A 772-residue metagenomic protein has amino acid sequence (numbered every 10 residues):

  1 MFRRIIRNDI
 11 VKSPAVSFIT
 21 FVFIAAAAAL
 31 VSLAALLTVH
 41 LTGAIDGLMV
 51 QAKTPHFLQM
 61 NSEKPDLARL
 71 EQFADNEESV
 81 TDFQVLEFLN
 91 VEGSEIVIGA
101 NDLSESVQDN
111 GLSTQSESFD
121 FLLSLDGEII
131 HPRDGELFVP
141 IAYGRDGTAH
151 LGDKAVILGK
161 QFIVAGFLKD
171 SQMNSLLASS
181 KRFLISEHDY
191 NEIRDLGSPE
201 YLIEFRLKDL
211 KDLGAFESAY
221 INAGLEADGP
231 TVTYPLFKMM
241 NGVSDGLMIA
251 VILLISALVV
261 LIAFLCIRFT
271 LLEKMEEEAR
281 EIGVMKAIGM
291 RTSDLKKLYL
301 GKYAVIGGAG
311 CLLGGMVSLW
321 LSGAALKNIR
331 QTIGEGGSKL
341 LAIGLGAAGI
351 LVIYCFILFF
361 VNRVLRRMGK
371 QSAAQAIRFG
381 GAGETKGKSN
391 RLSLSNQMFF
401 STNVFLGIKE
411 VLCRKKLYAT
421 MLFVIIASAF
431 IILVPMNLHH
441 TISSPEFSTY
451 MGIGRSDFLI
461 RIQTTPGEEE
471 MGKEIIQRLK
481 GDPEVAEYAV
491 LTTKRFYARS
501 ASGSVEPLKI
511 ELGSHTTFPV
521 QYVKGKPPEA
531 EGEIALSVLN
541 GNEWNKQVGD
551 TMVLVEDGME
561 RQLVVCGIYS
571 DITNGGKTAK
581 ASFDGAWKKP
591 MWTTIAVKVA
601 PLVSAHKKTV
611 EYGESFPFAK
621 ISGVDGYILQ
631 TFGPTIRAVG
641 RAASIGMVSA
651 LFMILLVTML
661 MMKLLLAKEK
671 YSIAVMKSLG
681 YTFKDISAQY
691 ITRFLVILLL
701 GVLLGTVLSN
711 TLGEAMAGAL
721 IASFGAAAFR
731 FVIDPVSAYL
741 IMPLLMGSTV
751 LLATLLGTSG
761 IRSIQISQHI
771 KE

Functional and structural regions predicted by a protein language model:
S13-L41, V243-G283, G301-S318, A347-C355 (+5 more regions): Hydrophobic alpha-helical transmembrane segments of multi-pass inner-membrane transport and secretion
A15, L37, L41-L48, V107-Q108 (+11 more regions): Peri-transmembrane interface segments
I24-Q72, L438-K473, I595, A727: Membrane-interface junction motifs in transport/secretion proteins
P55-S62, Y143-R145, Q172-L176, S180-R182 (+5 more regions): A short beta-strand structural signal in non-transmembrane regions
S94-G147, S448-G454, M471-T551, V555-I568: Short beta-strand boundary microenvironments
L312-A348, R367, A688, F694 (+1 more regions): Short helix-loop junctions at transmembrane helix boundaries
K370-K388, S759-E772: Short cytosolic juxtamembrane segments of multi-pass membrane proteins
